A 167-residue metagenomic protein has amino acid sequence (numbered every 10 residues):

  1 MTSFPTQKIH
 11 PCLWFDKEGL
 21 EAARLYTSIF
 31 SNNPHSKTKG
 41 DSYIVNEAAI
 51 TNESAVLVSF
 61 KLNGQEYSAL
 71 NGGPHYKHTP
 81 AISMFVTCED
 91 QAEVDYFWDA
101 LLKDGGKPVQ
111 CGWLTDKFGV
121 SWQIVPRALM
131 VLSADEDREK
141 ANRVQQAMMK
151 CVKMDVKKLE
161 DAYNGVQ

Functional and structural regions predicted by a protein language model:
M1-T2, Q167: Eukaryotic N-terminal low-complexity, Ser/Thr- and Lys/Arg-rich leader segments that predominantly function as
S3, C12-G64: Core segments of cupin and vicinal oxygen chelate
T6-H10, T79-S83: Short, solvent-exposed beta-strand edge segments and adjacent coil->beta transition regions
K8, S54, K107-V109: Short, small/polar residue-rich loop motifs at catalytic or cofactor-binding pockets
F15, G19-L20, S28-I29, L62-E66 (+6 more regions): Vicinal oxygen chelate
K140-Q167: Acidic/histidine-enriched, glycine/proline-rich intrinsically disordered or flexible terminal extensions
